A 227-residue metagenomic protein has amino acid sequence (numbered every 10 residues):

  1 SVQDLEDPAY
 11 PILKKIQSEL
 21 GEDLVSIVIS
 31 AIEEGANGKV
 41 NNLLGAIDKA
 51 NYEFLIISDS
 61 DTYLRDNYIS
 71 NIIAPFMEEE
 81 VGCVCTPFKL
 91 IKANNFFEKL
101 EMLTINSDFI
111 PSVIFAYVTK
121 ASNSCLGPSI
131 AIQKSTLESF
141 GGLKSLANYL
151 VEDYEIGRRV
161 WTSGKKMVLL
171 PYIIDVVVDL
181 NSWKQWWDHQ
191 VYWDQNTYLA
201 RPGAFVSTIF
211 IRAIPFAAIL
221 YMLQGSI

Functional and structural regions predicted by a protein language model:
S1-E34: Acidic donor-binding segment of Leloir-type glycosyltransferases
V2-Q3, S58-S60: Active-site acidic Asp-centered loop
L5-E6, T62-Y63, L90, I130: Acidic metal-phosphate-binding loop of nucleotide-sugar-dependent transferases
D7-P8, S60-P75: Acidic donor-binding/catalytic loop of UDP-sugar-dependent glycosyltransferases, especially processive GT2
L43, L55: Short aromatic/hydrophobic "clamp" motif used to bind/position activated sugar donors
N51-E53, L126-F140: Conserved nucleotide-sugar donor-binding and metal-coordinating catalytic region shared by glycosyltransferases
F76-F109, S135-E138, L143-F205: Catalytic donor/gating beta->alpha subdomain of glycosyltransferases that bind UDP-sugars
T197-I227: Alpha-helical bilayer-embedded segments of polytopic membrane proteins, i.e., transmembrane/intramembrane helices
